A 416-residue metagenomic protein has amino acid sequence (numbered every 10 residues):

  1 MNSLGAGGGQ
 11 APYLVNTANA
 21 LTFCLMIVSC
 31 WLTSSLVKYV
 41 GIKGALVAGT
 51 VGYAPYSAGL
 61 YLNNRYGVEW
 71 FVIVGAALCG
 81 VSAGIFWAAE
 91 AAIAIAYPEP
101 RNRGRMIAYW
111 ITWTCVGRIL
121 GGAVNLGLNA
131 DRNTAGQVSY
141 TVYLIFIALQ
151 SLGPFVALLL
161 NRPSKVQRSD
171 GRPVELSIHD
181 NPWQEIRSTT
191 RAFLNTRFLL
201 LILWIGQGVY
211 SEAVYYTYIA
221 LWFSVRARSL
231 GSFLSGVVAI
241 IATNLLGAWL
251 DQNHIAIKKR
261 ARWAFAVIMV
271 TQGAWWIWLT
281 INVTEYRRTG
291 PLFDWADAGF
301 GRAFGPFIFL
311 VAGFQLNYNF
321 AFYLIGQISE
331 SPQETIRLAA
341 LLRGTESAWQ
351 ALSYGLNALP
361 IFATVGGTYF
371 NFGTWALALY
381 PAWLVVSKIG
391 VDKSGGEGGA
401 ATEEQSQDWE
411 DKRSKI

Functional and structural regions predicted by a protein language model:
S3-L14, L60-W70, I95-N102, R118-V142 (+6 more regions): Extracellular/lumenal inter-transmembrane loop segments of multi-pass membrane transporters
Y13, G44-L60, R260-L279: Structural signature of the two symmetry-related core transmembrane helices
N19, L25-I27, C79-F86, R101-V138 (+4 more regions): Glycine-rich segments within core transmembrane alpha-helices of 12-TM secondary carriers
V28-W70: Conserved MFS/SLC helix-loop-helix module at the cytosolic interface between two early adjacent transmembrane helices
L78-E90, N102, F309-A321: Core transmembrane helices of Major Facilitator Superfamily
I111, S139-L160, A266-G273, G366-S387: Symmetry-related core transmembrane helices of the 12-TM Major Facilitator Superfamily/SLC fold
L160, G171-A339, R343: Membrane-interfacial loop- and helix-cap regions that link adjacent transmembrane helices in polytopic membrane proteins
V166-P182, G390-I416: Intrinsically disordered, low-complexity terminal tails of fungal membrane proteins
